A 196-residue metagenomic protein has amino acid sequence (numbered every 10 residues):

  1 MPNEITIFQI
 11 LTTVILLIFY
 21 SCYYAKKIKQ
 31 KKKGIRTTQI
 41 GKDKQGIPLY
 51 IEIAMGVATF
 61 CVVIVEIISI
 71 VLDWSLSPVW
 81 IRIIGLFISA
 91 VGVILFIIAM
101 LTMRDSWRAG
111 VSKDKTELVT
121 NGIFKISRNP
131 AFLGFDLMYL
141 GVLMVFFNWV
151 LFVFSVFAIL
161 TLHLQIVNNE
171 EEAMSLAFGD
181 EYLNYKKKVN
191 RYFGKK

Functional and structural regions predicted by a protein language model:
M1-K113, E117-T120, G141-K196: Membrane-anchoring alpha-helices and their flanking helix-loop junctions
S112-F135: Active-site-proximal inter-transmembrane loops
G134-V142: Hydrophobic, membrane-inserted alpha-helices
